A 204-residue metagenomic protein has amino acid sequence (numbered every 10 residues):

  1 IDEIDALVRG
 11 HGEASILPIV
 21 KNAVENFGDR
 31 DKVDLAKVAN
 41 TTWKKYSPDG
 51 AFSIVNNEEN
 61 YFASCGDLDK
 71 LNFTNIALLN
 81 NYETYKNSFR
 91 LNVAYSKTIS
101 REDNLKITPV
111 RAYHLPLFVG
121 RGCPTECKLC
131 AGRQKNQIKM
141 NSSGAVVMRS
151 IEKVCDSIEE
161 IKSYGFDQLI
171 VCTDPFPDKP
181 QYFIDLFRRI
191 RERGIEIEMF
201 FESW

Functional and structural regions predicted by a protein language model:
I1-C65: Glycine-rich beta-alpha loop elements in corrinoid/cobalamin-binding modules across cobalamin-dependent enzymes
N40-T42, N56, K70, P116 (+1 more regions): Generic structural signal for residues positioned in beta-strands
N57-E59, L71, F183: Short aromatic-enriched loop/helix-cap "lid" or pocket-rim segments at secondary-structure transitions that line
A63-F73: Short, surface-exposed linear segments at secondary-structure transitions and domain or protein termini
T74-W204: Radical SAM [4Fe-4S] cluster-binding motif and immediate context
